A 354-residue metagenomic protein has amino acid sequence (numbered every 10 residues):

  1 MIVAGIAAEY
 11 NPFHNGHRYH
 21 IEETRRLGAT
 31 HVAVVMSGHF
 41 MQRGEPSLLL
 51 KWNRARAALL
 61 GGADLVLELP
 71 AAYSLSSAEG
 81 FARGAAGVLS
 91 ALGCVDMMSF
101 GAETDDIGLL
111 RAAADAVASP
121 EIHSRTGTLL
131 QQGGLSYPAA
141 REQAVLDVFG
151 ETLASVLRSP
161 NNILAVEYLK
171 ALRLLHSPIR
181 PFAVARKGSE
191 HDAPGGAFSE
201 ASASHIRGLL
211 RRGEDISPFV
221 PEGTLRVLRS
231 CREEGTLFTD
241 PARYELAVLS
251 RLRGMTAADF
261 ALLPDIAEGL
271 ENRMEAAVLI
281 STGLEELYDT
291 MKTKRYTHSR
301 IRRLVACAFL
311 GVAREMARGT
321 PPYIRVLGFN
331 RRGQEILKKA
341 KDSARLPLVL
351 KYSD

Functional and structural regions predicted by a protein language model:
M1-R54: N-terminal catalytic cores of NTP/NDP-binding nucleotidyl/phosphoryl-transfer enzymes
G5-I6, V35-M36, L67-L69, F182-V184: Short beta-strands and strand-loop turn motifs
A7-A8, M41-Q42, A58, A72-Y73 (+1 more regions): Short, contiguous strand/loop micro-motifs
A29, A63, C94-V95: Short, high-confidence coil segments that cap the C-terminus of an alpha-helix and link into the following beta-strand
R56-A71: A glycine-rich helix N-cap at a beta->alpha junction
L69-D354: Active-site cores that bind ATP or allylic diphosphates and position pyrophosphate for catalysis
